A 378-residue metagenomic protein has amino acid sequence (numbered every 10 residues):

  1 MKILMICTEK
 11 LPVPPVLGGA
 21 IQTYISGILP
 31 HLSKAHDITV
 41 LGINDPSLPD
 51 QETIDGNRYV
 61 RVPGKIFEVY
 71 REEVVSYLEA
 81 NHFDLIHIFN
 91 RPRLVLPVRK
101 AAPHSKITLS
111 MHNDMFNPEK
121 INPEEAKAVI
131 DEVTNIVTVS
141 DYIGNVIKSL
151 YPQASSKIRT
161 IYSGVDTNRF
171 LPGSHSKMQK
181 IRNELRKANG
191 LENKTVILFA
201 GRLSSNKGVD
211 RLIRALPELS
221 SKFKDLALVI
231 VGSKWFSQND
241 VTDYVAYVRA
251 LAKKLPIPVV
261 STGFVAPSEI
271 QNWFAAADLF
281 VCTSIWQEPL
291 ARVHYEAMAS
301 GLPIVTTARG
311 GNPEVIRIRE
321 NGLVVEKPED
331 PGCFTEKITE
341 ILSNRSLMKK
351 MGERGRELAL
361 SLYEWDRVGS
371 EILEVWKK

Functional and structural regions predicted by a protein language model:
L4, V137, R186, L191-K207 (+2 more regions): Conserved donor-binding/catalytic core segment of Leloir-type glycosyltransferases
I88-L94, M111: Short His-centered aromatic/hydrophobic patch
Y142, G164: Carbohydrate-associated surface elements
V241-F264: Nucleotide-activated donor-binding/catalytic signature segment of Leloir-type glycosyltransferases, i.e., the conserved
F264, N272-A277: Short alpha-helical donor nucleotide-sugar binding micro-motif in glycosyltransferases
P303-T306: Short hydrophobic beta-strand element within catalytic cores of glycosyltransferases and related nucleotide-activated
P313-T339, S346-L347: Change "using UDP/GDP/dTDP sugars" to "using nucleotide sugars
C333, E340, L347-L362, E371: A short, well-ordered alpha-helix in the C-terminal region of glycosyltransferases
